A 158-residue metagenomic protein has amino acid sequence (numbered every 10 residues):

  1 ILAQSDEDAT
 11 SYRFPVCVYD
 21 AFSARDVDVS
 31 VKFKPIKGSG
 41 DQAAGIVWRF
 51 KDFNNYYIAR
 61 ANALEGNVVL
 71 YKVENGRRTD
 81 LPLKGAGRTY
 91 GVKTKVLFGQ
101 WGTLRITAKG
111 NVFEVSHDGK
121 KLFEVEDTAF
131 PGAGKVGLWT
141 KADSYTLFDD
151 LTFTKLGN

Functional and structural regions predicted by a protein language model:
L2-R78: Secretory/extracellular carbohydrate-interaction modules and structurally similar beta-sandwich "look-alikes"
D28, N67, V112-E114, Y145: Structural motif
N54, R77-P82, K120-V125: Surface-exposed loop/edge segments in extracytoplasmic proteins
G76-R105: Short, aromatic/His-centered strand-loop micro-motif at the edge of beta-sheets
E114-G137: Short, solvent-exposed beta-strand-to-loop segments that form ligand-recognition rims of beta-rich domains
F130-N158: Ligand-recognition surfaces built from glycine- and aromatic
